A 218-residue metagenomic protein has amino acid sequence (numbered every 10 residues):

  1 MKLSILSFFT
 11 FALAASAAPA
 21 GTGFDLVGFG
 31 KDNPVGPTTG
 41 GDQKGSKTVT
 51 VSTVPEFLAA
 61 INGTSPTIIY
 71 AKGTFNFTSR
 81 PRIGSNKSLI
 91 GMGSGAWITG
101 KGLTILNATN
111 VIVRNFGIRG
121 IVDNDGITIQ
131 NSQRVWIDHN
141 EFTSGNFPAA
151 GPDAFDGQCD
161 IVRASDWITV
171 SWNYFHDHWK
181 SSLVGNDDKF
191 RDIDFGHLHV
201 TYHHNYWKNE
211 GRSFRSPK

Functional and structural regions predicted by a protein language model:
M1-P19: Fungal secretory targeting signals
A20-K31: Short N-terminal segments immediately surrounding and downstream of signal-peptide cleavage
F29-I69: Acidic Gly/Asp/Thr-rich repetitive segments characteristic of extracellular carbohydrate-active and adhesion proteins
S46-T48, N124, D156, R212: Short, solvent-exposed beta-strand edge segments and adjacent coil->beta transition regions
L58-P66, K72-I90, A96-N115, R119-Q133 (+1 more regions): Extracellular beta-strand-rich solenoid/capping regions of secreted or surface-exposed proteins that bind or remodel
N86, G91-M92, T109-G120, Q133-F147 (+4 more regions): Right-handed parallel beta-helix
S216-K218: Functionally important transmembrane alpha-helices
